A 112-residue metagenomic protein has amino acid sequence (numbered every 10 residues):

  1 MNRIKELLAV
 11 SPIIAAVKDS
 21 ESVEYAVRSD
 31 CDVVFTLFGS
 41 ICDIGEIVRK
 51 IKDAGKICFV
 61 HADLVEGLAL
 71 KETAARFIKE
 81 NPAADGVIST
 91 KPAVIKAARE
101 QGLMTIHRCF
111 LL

Functional and structural regions predicted by a protein language model:
M1-V60, E66-L68, A83: Conserved N-terminal beta1-alpha1 strand-loop-helix module at the mouth
K50-N81, G86-L112: Conserved anion-binding
